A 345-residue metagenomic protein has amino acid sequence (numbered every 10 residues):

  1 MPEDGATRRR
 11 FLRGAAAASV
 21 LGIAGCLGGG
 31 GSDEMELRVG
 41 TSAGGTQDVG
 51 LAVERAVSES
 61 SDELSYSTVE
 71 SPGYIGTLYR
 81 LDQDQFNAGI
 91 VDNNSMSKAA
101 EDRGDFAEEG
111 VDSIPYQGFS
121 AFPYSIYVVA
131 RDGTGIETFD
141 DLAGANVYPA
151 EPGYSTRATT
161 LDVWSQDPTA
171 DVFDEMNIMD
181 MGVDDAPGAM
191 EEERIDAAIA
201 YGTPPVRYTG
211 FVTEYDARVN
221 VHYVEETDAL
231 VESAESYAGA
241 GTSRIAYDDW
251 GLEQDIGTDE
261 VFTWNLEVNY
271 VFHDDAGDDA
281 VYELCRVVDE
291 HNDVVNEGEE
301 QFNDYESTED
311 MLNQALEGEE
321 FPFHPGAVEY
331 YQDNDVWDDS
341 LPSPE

Functional and structural regions predicted by a protein language model:
M1-E345: Hydrophobic alpha-helical segments
